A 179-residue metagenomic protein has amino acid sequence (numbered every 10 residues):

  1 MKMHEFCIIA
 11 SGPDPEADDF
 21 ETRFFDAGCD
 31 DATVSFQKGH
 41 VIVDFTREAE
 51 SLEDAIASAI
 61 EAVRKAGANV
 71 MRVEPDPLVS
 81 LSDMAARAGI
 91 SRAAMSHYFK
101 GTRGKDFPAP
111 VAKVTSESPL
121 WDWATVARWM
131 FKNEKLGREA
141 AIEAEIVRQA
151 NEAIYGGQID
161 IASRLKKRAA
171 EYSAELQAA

Functional and structural regions predicted by a protein language model:
M1, S35-H40, K113-S116: Short, ordered beta-strand-loop transition motifs
M1-G12: Short glycine-/aliphatic-rich beta-strand segments at the starts of folded cytosolic domains
S11-D31: Short amphipathic alpha-helix segments
D31-K65: Short, intrinsically disordered low-complexity segments
Q37-V43, R72-D83: Short proline/glycine- and acidic-rich turn/helix-capping motifs at secondary-structure junctions
P75-Y98: Polyanion-binding surface elements
S91-P119: Major-groove DNA-recognition helix of helix-turn-helix-type DNA-binding domains
W123-R168, S173-Q177: A short, Lys/Arg-enriched interface patch at domain edges and termini
